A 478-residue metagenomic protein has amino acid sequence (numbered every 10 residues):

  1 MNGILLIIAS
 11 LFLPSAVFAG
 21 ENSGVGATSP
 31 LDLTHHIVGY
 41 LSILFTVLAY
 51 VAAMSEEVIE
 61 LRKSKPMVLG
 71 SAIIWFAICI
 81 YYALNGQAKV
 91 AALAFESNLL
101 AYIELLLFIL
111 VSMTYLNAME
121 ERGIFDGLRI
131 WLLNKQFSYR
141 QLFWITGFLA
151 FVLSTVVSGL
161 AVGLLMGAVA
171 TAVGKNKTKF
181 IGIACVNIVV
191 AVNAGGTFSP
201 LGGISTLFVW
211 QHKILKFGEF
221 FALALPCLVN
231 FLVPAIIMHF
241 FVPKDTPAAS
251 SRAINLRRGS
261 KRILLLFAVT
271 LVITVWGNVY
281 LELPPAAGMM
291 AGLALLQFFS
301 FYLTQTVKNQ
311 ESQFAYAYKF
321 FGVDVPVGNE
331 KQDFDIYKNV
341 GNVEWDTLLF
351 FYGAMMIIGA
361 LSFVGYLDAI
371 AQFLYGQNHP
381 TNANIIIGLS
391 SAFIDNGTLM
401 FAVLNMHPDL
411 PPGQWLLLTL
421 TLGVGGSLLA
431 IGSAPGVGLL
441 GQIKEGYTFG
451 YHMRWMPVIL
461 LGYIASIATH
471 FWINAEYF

Functional and structural regions predicted by a protein language model:
M1-E21: N-terminal secretory/membrane targeting signals
N2, A9, N176-L265, V272-Y280 (+1 more regions): Membrane-core helix-loop-helix motifs of multi-pass transport proteins
A9-P14, S42-S55, G70-I80, I109-N117 (+8 more regions): Hydrophobic core segments of alpha-helical transmembrane domains in multi-pass membrane transport and ion-translocation
L31-F45, L100-V111, S154-G163, L223-P234 (+2 more regions): Structural signature of hydrophobic alpha-helical transmembrane segments
I43-T114, G127-K135, A286, M290-M356 (+1 more regions): Hydrophobic transmembrane alpha-helices of multi-pass solute/ion transporters
Q87-K179, G341-D409: Membrane-embedded alpha-helical segments and adjacent helix-loop junctions characteristic of multi-pass solute
A161-A172, C185-V186, S199-K213, L295 (+4 more regions): Re-entrant/interfacial helical elements at transmembrane boundaries that shape and gate the permeation pathway
F221-V229, L349, N382-F478: C-terminal transmembrane helix pair
